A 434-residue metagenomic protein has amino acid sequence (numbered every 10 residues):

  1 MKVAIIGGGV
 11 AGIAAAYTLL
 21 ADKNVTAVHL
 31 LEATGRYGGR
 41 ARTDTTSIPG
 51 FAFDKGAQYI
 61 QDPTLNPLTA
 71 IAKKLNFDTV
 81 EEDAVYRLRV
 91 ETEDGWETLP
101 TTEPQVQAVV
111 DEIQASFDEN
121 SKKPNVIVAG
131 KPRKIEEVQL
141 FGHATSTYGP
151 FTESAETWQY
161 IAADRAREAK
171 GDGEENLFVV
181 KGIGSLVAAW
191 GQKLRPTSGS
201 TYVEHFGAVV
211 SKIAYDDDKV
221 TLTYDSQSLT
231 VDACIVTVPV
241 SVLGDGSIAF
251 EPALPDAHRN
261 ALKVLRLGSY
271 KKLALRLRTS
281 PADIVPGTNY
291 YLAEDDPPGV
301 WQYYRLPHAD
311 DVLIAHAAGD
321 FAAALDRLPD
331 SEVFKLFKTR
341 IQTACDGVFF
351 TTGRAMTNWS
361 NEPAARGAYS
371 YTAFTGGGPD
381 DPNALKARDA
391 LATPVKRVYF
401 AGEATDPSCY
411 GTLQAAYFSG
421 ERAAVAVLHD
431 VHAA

Functional and structural regions predicted by a protein language model:
M1-A434: FAD-dinucleotide binding site
